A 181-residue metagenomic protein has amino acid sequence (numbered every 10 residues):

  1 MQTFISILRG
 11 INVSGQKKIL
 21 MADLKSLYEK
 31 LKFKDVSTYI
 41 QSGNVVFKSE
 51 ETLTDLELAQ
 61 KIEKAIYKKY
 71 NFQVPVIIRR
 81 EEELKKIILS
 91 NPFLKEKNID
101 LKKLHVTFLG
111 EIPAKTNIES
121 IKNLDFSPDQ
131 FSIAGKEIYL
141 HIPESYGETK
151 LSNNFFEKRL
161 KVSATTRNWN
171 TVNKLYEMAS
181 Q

Functional and structural regions predicted by a protein language model:
Q2-S42, V46-Q181: Surface-exposed, charge/polar-rich loops and edge strands
